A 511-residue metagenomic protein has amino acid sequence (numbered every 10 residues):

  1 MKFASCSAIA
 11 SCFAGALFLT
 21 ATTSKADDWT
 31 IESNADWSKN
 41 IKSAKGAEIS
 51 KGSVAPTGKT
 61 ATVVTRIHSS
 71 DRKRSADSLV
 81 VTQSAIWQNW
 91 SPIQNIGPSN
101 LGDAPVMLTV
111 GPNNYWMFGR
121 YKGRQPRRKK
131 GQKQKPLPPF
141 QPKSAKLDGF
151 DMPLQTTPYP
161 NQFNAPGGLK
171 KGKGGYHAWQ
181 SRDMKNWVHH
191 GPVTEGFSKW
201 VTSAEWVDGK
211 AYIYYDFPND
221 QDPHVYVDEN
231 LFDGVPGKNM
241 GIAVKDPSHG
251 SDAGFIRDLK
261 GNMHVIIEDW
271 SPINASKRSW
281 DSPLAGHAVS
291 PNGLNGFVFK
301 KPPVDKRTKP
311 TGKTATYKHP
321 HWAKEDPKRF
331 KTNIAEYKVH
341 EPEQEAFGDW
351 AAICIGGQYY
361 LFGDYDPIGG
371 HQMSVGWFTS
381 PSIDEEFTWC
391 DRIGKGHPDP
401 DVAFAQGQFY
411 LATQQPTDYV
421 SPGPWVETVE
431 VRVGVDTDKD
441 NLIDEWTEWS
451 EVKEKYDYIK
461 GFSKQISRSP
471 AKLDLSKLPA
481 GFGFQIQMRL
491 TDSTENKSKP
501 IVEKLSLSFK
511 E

Functional and structural regions predicted by a protein language model:
A8-T20: Bacterial N-terminal signal peptides
T20-A26: Sec/Tat signal peptide C-region and signal peptidase I cleavage site
A26-I96, A405-G407, T413-E511: Beta-strand-rich ligand- or partner-binding modules with a strong bias toward extracellular/periplasmic carbohydrate
S78-Q83, D103-P126, P142-G168, H190-E195 (+9 more regions): Hydrophobic core segments of beta-strands in well-ordered, beta-rich domains
N89-I96, M184-E195, L231-D246, N292-P342 (+1 more regions): Blade-edge beta-strand/turn elements of extracellular beta-propeller and related beta-sheet repeat scaffolds
R124, R128-K173, K306-P342, L361 (+2 more regions): Surface-exposed intrinsically disordered loops and tails
G175-D183, H224-L231, S282-G293, S374-I383 (+1 more regions): Beta-propeller blade signature
F330-T379, A412-W425: Loop/turn-rich, solvent-exposed surfaces of beta-rich toroidal or solenoidal domains
